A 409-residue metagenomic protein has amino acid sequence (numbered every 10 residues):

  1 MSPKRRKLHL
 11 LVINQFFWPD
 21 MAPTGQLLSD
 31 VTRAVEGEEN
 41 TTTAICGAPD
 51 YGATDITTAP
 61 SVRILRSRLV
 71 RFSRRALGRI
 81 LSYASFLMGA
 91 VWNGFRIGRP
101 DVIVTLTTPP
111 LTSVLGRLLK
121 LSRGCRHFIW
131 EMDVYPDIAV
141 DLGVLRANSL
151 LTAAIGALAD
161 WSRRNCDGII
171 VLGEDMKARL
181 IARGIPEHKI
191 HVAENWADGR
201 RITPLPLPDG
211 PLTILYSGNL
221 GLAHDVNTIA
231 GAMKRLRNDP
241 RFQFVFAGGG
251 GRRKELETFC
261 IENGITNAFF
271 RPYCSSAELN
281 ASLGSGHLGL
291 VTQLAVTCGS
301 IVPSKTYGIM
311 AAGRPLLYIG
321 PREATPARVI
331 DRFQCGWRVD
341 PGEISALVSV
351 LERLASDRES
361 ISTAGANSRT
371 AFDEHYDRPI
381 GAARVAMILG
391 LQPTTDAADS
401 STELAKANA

Functional and structural regions predicted by a protein language model:
M1-R63, L236-N238, L404-A409: N-terminal subdomain of nucleotide-sugar transferases
A48, D175, A193-W196: Carbohydrate-associated surface elements
L111-V114, L118-S122, S149-V171: Membrane-proximal helix-turn-helix segments that form the acceptor-binding/catalytic region of lipid-linked
I181, E187-V192, W196-P211, D225: Acidic anion/phosphate-binding donor-loop and adjacent secondary structure in glycosyltransferase catalytic cores
P206-H224, I229-M233, V245: Conserved donor-binding/catalytic core segment of Leloir-type glycosyltransferases
P211, G248, R253-N280: Nucleotide-activated donor-binding/catalytic signature segment of Leloir-type glycosyltransferases, i.e., the conserved
H224, S275-G284, G289-M310, P315-R328 (+1 more regions): Nucleotide-sugar-dependent
R353, S360-E374: A short, well-ordered alpha-helix in the C-terminal region of glycosyltransferases
